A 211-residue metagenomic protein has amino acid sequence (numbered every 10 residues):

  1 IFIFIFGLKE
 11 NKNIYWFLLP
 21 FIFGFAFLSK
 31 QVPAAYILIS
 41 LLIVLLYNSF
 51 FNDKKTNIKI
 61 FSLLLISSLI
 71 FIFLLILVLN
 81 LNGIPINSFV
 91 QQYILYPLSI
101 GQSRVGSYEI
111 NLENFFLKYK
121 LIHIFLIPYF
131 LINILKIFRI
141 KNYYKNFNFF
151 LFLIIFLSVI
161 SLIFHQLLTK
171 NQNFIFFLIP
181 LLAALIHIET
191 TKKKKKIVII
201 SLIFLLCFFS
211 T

Functional and structural regions predicted by a protein language model:
I3-F25, K54-I66, K145-L157, I197-I200: Short hydrophobic alpha-helices at membrane interfaces in multi-pass membrane enzymes
Y15-P33, I37-L42, I70, F156-Q166: Membrane-interface alpha helices of multi-pass inner-membrane proteins
Q31-Y47, P128, I175-I179: Transmembrane-embedded, aromatic-rich helix segments that form part of the hydrophobic channel/pocket engaging
A35-Y36, L167-V198: Hydrophobic/aromatic-rich transmembrane helices and adjacent perimembrane loops
Y36-L69, I140, A184, I188-K192: Perimembrane helix-loop-helix junctions
F61-R104, L162: Membrane-lumen/periplasm interface segments of specific transmembrane helices in polyprenyl phosphate-linked
I66, K192-T211: Signature aromatic-anchored transmembrane alpha helix within multi-pass, membrane-resident enzymes that catalyze glycan
K120-F147, S158, A183-H187: Hydrophobic, aromatic-rich transmembrane alpha-helices and their immediate juxtamembrane boundary segments
